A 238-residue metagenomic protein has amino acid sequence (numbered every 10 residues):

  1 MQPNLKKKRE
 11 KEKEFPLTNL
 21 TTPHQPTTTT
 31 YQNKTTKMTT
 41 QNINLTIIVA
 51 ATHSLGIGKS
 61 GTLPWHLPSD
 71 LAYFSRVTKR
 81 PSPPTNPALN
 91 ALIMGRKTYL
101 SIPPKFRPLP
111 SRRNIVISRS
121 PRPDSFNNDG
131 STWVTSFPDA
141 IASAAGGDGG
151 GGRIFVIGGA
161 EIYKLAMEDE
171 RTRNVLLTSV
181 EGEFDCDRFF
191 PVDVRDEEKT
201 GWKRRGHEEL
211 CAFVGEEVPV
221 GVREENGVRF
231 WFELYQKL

Functional and structural regions predicted by a protein language model:
M1-L45, K237-L238: Eukaryotic N-terminal targeting leaders
T39-L238: Enzymes that bind and transform nitrogen-containing heteroaromatic metabolites
